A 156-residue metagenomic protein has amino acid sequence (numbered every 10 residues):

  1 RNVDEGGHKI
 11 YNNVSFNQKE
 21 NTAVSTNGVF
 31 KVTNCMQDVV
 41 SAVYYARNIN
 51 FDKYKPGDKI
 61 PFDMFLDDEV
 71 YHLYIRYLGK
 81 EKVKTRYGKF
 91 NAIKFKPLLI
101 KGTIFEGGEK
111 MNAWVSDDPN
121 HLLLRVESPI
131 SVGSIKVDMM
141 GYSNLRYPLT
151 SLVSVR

Functional and structural regions predicted by a protein language model:
R1-K55: Contiguous hydrophobic, core-forming segments of folded domains
R1-S15, F51-R156: Acidic, serine/threonine-rich low-complexity disordered tracts
